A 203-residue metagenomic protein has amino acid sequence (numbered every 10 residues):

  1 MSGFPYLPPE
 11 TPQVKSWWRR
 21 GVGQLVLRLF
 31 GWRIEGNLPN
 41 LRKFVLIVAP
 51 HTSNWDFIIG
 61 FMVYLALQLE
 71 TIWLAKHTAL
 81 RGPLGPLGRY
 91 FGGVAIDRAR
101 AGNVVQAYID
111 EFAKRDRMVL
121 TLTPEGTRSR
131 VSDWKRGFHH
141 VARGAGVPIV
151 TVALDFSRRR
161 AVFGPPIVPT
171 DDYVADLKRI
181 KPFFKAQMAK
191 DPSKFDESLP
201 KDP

Functional and structural regions predicted by a protein language model:
S2-V14, W18, L29, A101-P203: Non-catalytic C-terminal accessory region of glycerolipid acyltransferases and related lyso-lipid remodeling enzymes
K15-H51: Helix-to-loop junction immediately C-terminal to a conserved catalytic motif
G21-V22, I59, G82-P83, A107 (+1 more regions): Short Gly/charged-rich anion-binding patches and loops
L25, M62, P86, D110 (+1 more regions): Surface-exposed charge patches
R28-L29, A66, Y90, G144: Residues at alpha-helix termini
G31-P39, I59-G60, Q106-I109: A generic local structural motif
N37-R100, F156, P165: Catalytic core of membrane glycerolipid acyltransferases/transacylases, capturing the structured, soluble-facing
